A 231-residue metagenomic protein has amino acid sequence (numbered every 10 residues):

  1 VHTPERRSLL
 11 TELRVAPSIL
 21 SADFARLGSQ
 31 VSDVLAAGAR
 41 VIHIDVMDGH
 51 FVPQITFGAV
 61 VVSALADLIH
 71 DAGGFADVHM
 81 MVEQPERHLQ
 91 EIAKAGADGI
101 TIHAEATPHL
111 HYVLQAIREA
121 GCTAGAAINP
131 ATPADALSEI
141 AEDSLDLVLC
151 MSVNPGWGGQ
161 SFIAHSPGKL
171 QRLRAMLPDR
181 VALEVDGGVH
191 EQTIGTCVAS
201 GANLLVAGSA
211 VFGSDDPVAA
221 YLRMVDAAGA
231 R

Functional and structural regions predicted by a protein language model:
V1-S21, G28-S29: N-terminal amphipathic alpha-helix/helix-capping segment at the start of soluble metabolic enzymes
L13-S18, I42-I44, L65, G74-M80 (+5 more regions): Hydrophobic faces of well-ordered beta-strands that scaffold small-molecule active sites in alpha/beta enzyme cores
S18-A22, M47-G49, M81-P85, E105-T107 (+4 more regions): Active-site beta-loop-alpha junctions enriched in small/polar residues
R26, D71-A72, R87-E91, A95-A182: Conserved anion-binding
L27, V34, D45, I92 (+6 more regions): Conserved, mostly hydrophobic/aromatic
I42-V61, V153-S161, S209-V211, D215: Glycine-rich, proline-tolerant flexible connector loops at the mouths of alpha/beta enzymes
H50-D71, F75-P85, I194-V211: A short alpha/beta connector and helix-capping loop motif
I117, V198, F212-R231: C-terminal helical cap(s) of enzyme catalytic domains, especially alpha/beta-barrels
